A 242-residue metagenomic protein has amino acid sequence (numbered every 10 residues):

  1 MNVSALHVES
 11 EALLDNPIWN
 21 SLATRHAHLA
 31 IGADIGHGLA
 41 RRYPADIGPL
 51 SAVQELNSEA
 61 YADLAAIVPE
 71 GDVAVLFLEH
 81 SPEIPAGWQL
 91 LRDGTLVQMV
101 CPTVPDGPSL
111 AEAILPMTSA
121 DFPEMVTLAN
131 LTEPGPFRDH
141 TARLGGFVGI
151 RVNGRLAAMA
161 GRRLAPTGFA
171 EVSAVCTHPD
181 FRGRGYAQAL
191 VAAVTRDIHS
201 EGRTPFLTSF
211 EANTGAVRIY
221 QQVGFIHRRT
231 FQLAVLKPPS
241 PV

Functional and structural regions predicted by a protein language model:
M1-I84: N-terminal charged segments
N2-W19, P102-G135: Short amphipathic alpha-helix that is part of the acyltransferase structural core
S51-E55, V175-R182, F210: A short, internal acetyl-CoA/4′-phosphopantetheine-binding micro-motif in the GNAT/acyltransferase core
E59-A65, P179, G183-S200, V217-Q222: Conserved acetyl-CoA-binding loop-helix of GNAT-fold acetyltransferases
L76-S81, F206-V217, L233-V242: Conserved beta-strand-loop-alpha-helix junction that forms the acyl-donor binding cleft
E83-W88, Q188, E211-R229: Conserved active-site alpha-helix within GNAT-family acetyltransferase domains
L91-C101, T208, I226-S240: Conserved catalytic-core motifs of GNAT/GCN5-like acyltransferases
P136-G146, I150-H178: A conserved beta-strand-loop-helix scaffold within acyl/acetyltransferase catalytic domains
